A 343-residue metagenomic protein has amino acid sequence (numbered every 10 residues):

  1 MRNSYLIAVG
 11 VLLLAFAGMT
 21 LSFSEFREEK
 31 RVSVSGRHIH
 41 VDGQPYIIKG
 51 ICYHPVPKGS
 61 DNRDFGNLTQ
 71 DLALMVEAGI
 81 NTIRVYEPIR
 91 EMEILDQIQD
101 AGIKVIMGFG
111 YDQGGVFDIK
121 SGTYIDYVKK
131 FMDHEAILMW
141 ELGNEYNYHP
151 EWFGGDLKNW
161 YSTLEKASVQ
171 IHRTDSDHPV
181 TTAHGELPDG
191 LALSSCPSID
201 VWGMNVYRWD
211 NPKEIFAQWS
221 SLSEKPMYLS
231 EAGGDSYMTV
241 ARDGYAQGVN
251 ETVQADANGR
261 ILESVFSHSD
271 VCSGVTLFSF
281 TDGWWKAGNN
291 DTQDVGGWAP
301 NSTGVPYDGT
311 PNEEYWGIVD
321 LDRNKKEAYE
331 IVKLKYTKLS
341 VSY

Functional and structural regions predicted by a protein language model:
M1-G10: N-terminal Sec-pathway targeting helices
L14-E29: Bacterial Sec-dependent signal peptides at the C-terminal "C-region" and cleavage site
V34, H40-W202, P212-K213, S220-E224: Active-site mouth of glycoside hydrolases
N67, I119-T123, N159-T163, N211 (+2 more regions): Soluble or luminal CAZymes and related metallo-dependent hydrolases
A78, K130-E135, A167-H178, S264-C272 (+1 more regions): A structural motif corresponding to the C-terminal end of an alpha-helix and its immediate exit/capping segment
N147-F153, S223-I261, F278-G288: Active-site clefts of carbohydrate-active enzymes
F278-Y343: Aromatic-rich peripheral "rim/lid" segments of glycoside hydrolase catalytic domains that contact and position glycan
